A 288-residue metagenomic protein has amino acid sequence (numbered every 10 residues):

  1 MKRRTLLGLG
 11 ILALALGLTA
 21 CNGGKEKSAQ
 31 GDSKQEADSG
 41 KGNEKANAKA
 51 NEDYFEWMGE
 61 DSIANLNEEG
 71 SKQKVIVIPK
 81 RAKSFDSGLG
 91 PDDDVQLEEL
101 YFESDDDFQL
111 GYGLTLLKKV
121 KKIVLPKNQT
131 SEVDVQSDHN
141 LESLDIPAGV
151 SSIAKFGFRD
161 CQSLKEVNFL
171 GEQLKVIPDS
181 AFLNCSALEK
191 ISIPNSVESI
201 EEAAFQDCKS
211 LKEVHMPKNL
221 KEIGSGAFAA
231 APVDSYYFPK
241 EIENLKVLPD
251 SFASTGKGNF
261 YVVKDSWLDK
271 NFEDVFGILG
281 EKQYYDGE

Functional and structural regions predicted by a protein language model:
R3-L7: N-terminal export leaders
L9-A15: Secretory targeting signals
G17-A20: C-terminal motif of bacterial Sec signal peptides marking the signal peptidase cleavage site
N22-K25: Bacterial signal peptide processing site
A29-M58: Post-signal peptide N-terminal segment of mature Sec-exported envelope proteins
E52-F55, G70-S84, D93-Q109, L116-S131 (+7 more regions): Structural signature of tandem-repeat unit edges
E60-S71: Eukaryote-biased recognition of intrinsically disordered, low-complexity regulatory segments
